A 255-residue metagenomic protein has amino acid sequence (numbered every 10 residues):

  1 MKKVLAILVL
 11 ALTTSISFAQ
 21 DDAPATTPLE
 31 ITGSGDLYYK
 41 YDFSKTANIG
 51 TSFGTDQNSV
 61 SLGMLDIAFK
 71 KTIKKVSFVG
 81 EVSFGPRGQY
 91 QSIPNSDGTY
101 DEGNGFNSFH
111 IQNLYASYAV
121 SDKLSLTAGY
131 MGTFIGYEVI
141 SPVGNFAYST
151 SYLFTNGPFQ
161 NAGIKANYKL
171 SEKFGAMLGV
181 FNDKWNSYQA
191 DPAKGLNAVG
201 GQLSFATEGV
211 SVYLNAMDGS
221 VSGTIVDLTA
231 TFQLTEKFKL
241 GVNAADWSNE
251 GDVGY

Functional and structural regions predicted by a protein language model:
M1-T26: Cleavable N-terminal export/targeting peptides
S15, T26, T72-K74, S121-K123 (+4 more regions): Outer-membrane beta-barrel channels and translocator barrels
D21-L37: Short N-terminal segments immediately surrounding and downstream of signal-peptide cleavage
E30-S34, V79-E81, G85, T127-G129 (+1 more regions): Outer-envelope exported proteins of Gram-negative bacteria
Y38-S61, Q89-N113, D122-S204, S211-D218: Surface-exposed coil loops of outer-membrane beta-barrel proteins
T55-R87: Glycine- and aromatic-enriched membrane insertion/assembly motifs of diderm outer-membrane and organelle channel
S117-A119: Transmembrane beta-barrel wall of Gram-negative outer-membrane proteins
K194, G201-Y255: Detector for outer-membrane/organellar transmembrane beta-barrel domains, recognizing the amphipathic beta-strand
